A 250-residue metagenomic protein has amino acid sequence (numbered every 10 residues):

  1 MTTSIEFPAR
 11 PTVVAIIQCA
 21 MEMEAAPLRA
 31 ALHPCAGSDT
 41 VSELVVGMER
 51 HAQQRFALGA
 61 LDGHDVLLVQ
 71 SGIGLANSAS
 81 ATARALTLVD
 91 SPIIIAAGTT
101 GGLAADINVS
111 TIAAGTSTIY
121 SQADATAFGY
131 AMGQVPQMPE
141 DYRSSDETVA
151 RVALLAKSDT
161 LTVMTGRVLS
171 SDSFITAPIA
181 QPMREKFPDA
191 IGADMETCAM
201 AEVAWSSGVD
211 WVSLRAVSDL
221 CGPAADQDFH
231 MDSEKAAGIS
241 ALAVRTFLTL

Functional and structural regions predicted by a protein language model:
T2-S80: N-terminal short beta-loop-beta anion/metal-coordinating cradle
T2-T3, F7, R167-S171, P223-A224 (+2 more regions): Active-site anion-handling motifs in enzyme catalytic cores
A81-V89: Short, well-structured alpha-helical segments in soluble
D90-I95: Proline-aspartate-enriched helix->loop->beta-strand connector
T99, L103-F187: Mid-sequence, gly/pro-rich, charge-dense loop/helix-turn segments that line enzyme active sites
S173-D226: A C-terminal functional module that forms or caps the active site or interfaces directly with catalytic machinery
G222-L250: His/Asp/Glu-rich mid-to-C-terminal helical/loop segments that flank catalytic regions of hydrolases
